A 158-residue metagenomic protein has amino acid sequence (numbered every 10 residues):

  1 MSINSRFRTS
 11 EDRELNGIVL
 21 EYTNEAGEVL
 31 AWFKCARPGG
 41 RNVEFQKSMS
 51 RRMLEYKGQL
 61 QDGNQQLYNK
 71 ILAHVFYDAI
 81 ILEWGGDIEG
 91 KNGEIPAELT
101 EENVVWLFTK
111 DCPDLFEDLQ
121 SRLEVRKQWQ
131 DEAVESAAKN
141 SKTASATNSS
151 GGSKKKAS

Functional and structural regions predicted by a protein language model:
M1-N16, S158: Short, intrinsically disordered N-terminal pre-domain segments
R13-E28: Short acidic-hydrophobic surface loop/beta-edge motif
G27-S158: Short, surface-exposed, charged amphipathic helix/loop patches that serve as local interaction elements
